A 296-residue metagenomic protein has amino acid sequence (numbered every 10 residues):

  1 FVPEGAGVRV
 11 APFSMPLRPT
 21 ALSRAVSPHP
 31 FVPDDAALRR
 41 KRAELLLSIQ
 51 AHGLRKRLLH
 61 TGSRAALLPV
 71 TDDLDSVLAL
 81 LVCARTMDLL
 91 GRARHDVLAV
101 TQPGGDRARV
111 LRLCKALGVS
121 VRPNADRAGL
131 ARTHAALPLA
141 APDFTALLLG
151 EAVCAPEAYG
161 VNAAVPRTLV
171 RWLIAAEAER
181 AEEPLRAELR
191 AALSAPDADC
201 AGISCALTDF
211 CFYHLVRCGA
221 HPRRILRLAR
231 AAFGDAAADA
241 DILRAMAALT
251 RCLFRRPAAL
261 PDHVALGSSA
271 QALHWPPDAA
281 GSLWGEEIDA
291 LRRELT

Functional and structural regions predicted by a protein language model:
F1-D72, S76-T296: ATP/NTP-dependent adenylation/nucleotidyl-transfer catalytic domains that generate, transfer, or process NMP-activated
